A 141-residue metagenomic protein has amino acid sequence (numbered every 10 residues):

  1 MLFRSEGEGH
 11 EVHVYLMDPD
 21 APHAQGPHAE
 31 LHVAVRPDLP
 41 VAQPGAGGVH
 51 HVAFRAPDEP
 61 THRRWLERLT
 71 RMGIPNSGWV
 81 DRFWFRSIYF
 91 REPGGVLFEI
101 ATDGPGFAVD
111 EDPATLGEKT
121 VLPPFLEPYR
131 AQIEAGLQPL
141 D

Functional and structural regions predicted by a protein language model:
E8-H32, E67, M72-D141: Vicinal oxygen chelate
P27-G47: A glycine-rich, aromatic-flanked flexible loop/lid motif
V41-R68, R86-R91: Vicinal oxygen chelate
